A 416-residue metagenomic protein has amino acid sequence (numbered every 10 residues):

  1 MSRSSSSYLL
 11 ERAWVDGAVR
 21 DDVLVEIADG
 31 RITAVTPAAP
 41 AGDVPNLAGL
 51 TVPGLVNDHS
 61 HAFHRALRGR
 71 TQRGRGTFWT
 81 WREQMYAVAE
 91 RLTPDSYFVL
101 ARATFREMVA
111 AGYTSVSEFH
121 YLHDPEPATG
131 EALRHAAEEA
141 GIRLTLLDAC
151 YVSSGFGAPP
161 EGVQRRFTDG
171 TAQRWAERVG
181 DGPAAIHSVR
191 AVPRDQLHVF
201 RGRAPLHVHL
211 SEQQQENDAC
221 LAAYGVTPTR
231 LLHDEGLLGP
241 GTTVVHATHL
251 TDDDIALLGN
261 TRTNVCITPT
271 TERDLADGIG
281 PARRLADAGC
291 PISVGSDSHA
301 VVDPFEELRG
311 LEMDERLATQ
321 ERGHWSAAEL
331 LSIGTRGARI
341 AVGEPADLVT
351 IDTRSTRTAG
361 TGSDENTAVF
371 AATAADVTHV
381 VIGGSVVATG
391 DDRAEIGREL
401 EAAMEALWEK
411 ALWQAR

Functional and structural regions predicted by a protein language model:
M1-V23, A28, T335-R416: Active-site microenvironment of metallo-dependent hydrolases
S2-L10, A38-E83, R102, R106-A110 (+1 more regions): Replace "His-x-His-based motif
E11, V25, G30, A48 (+15 more regions): Divalent metal-coordination and catalytic microenvironments
A66-V99, S153-G170, Q214-G239, T261-N264 (+1 more regions): Active-site gating loops and adjacent loop-to-helix segments of metal-dependent hydrolytic enzymes
G69-R143, A172-G180, E401-E409, W413: Alpha-helical scaffold segments that flank or form the walls of functional sites
P125-A247: Metal-coordinating catalytic core of metallo-dependent amide/deamination hydrolases
F156, Q196, Q214-V226, D254-G259 (+2 more regions): Histidine/acidic-residue-rich catalytic or RNA/ligand-binding cores of hydrolases and nuclease-related proteins
D234-G241, R283-S355, A371-A372: His/Asp/Glu-enriched, well-ordered alpha-helical/loop segment that forms or immediately abuts the divalent-metal
